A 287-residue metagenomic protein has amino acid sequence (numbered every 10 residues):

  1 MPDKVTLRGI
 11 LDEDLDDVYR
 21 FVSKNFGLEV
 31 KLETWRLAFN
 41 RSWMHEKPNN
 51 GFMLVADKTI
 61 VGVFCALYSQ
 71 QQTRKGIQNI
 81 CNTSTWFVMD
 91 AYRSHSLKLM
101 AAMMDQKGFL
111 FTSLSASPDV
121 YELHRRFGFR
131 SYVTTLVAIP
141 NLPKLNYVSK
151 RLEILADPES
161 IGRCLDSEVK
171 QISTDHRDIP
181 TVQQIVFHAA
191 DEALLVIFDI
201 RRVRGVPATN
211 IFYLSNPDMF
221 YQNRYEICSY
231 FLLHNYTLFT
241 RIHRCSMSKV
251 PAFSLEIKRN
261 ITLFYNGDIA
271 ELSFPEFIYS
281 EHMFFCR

Functional and structural regions predicted by a protein language model:
K4-V18: A short beta-loop-alpha structural element at the N-terminal edge of CoA-dependent acyl/N-acetyltransferase catalytic
V5, F109, R177, V182 (+1 more regions): A structural micro-motif
V18, V22, F26-G51, V55 (+1 more regions): Amide-forming acyltransferase catalytic core, primarily the GNAT-like/NAT-type and related acyltransferase folds
T59-G62: Glycine-rich acetyl-CoA-binding "A-motif" of GNAT/NAT acetyltransferases
R74-V137, V206-L263: Acyl-donor binding region in acyl/amide transferases
R259-R287: C-terminal functional modules
